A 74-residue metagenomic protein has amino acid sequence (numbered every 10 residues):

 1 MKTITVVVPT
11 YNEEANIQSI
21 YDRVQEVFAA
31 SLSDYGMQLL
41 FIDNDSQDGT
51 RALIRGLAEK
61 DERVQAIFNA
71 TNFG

Functional and structural regions predicted by a protein language model:
T3-T5, Q38: Cell-envelope/extracellular polymer assembly enzymes that use nucleotide-activated donors
T10, L40-N44, N69: Conserved sequence signature across two-component system core domains
E13-A30: Short, well-formed alpha-helical segments that are part of the catalytic scaffolds of diverse glycosyltransferases
S19-I20, A52-G56: Short alpha-helix adjacent to the SAM-binding motif of class I
A29-D34, A58-R63: Short helix-capping segments at alpha-helix termini
D43-R51: A conserved acidic beta->alpha catalytic loop
A70-G74: A short, glycine-/small-residue-rich helix N-cap motif at loop->alpha-helix starts within glycosyltransferase
